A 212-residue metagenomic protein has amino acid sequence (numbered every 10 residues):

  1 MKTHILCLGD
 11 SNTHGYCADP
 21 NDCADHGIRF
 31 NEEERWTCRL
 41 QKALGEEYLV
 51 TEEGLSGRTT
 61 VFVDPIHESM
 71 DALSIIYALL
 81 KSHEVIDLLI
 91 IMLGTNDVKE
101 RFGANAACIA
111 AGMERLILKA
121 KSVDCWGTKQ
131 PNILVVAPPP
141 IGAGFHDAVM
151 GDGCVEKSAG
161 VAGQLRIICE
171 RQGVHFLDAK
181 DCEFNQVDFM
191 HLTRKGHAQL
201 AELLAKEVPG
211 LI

Functional and structural regions predicted by a protein language model:
M1-G54, V61-P65, A78-K81, L89 (+2 more regions): Serine-esterase "nucleophile elbow" of acetyl-processing enzymes
K2, C38, E46, M70-I212: Alpha-helical cap/lid subdomain in secreted, periplasmic, or secretory-pathway luminal O-acyl-processing enzymes
G15, R58-T60, A143, Q186: Generic structural signal for helix capping and beta-alpha/helix-loop junctions
G54-S56, C182: Residue-level "edge-of-site" marker
R58-F62, V98-E100: Short active-site-adjacent helix-start/loop capping segments
